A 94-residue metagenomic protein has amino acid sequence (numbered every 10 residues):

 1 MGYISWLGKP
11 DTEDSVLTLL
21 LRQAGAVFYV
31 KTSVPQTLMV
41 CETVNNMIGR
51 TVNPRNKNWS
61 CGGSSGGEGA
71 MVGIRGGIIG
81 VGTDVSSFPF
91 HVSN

Functional and structural regions predicted by a protein language model:
M1-S86: Gly/Ser-rich catalytic/binding loops embedded in alpha/beta enzyme cores
S87, H91-N94: Structural signature of FAD isoalloxazine-binding scaffolds in flavoprotein oxidoreductases
